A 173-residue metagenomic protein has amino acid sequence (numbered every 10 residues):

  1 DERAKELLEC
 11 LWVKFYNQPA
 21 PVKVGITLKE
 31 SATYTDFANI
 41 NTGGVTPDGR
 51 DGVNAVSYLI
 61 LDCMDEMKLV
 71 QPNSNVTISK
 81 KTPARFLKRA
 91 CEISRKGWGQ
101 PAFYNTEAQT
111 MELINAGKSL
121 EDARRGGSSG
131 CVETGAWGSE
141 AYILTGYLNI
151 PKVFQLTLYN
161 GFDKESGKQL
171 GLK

Functional and structural regions predicted by a protein language model:
D1-K173: Conserved catalytic cores of very large enzyme subunits
